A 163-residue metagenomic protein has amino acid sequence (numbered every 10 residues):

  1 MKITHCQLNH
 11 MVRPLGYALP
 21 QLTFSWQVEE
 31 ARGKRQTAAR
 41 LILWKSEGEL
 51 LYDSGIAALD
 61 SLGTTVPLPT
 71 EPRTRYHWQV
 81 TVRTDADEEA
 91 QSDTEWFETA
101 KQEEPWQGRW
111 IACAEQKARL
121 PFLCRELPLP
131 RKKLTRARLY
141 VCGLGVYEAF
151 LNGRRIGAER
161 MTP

Functional and structural regions predicted by a protein language model:
M1-R32, W96-E103: Pro/Thr/Ser/Gly-rich low-complexity, intrinsically disordered linker/stalk tracts
T23, R75-Q79, R136-R138: Short, conserved beta-strand segments of beta-strand-rich sandwich/propeller modules, principally
T23-E30, E126-P128, R138-C142: Short edge beta-strand/loop segments characteristic of extracellular beta-sandwich folds
V28, K34-R75, T81, D85-Q91 (+1 more regions): Recognizes extended acidic, P/S/T-rich segments that occur within or adjacent to Ig-like beta-sandwich modules
T65-P69, R73, L151-P163: Beta-strand-rich ligand-recognition modules
E98-L120: Low-complexity, Pro/Ser/Thr- and charge-rich linker/hinge segments at domain boundaries
K117-L129: Short beta-strands within extracellular/lumenal beta-sheet-rich domains
L134-G153: Aromatic-lined ligand-binding clefts that engage carbohydrates, nucleic acids, or primary amines
